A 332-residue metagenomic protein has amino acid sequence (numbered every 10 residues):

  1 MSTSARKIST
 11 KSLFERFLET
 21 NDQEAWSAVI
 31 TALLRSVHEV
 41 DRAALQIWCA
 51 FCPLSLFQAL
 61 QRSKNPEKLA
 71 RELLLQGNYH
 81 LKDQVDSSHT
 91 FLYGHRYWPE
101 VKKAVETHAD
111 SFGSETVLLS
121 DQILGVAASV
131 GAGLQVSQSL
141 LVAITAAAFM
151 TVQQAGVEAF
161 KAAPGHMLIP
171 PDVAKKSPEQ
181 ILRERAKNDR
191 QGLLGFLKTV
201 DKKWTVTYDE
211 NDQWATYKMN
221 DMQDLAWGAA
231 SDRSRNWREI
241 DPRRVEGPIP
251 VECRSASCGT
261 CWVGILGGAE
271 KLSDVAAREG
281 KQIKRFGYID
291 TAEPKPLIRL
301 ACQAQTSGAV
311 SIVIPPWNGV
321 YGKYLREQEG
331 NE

Functional and structural regions predicted by a protein language model:
M1-R185: Long, compositionally biased, glycine/small-hydrophobic-enriched stretches that function as flexible linkers, tethers
K175-T207, P296-E332: Short flanking/linker segments adjacent to small metal-binding domains or redox-active Cys/His motifs
K202-D209, A215, V263: Short polybasic amphipathic segments
W214-G247, G268-R285: Short, charged low-complexity linear segments at domain edges
T216, V263, K271-S273, V310-I312 (+1 more regions): Short acidic, gly/pro-rich beta-turn/loop elements at beta-sheet edges and active-site/ligand-binding grooves
G247-K271, A292-S307: Local cysteine-cluster metal-coordination motifs and their immediate loop/turn environment, predominantly Fe-S cluster
Y288: Acidic, metal/ion-handling microdomains and their immediate structural contexts
